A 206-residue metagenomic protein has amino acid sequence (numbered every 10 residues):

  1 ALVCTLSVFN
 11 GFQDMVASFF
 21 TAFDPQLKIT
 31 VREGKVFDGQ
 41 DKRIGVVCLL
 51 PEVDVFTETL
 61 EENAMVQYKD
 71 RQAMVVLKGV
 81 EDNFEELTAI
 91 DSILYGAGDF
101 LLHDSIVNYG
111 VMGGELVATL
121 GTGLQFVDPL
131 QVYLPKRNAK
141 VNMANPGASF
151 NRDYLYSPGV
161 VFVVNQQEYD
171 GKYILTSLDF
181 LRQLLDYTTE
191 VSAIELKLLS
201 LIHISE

Functional and structural regions predicted by a protein language model:
S7-V76, D82-A89, I93-I106: Hydrophobic, regular-secondary-structure patches
A17, M65-Q67, G98-F100, T119-G123 (+3 more regions): A generic local secondary-structure boundary/capping motif
A22-D24, D70-V75, V107, Q125-V127 (+3 more regions): Extracytoplasmic
K28-T30, T57, M74-G79, G110-G113 (+4 more regions): Soluble periplasmic/extracytoplasmic beta-strand elements of cell-envelope proteins
E85, L116-V117, L181: A generic structural signal for short hydrophobic patches within well-formed alpha-helices
M112-V127: Short, solvent-exposed hinge/capping segments at secondary-structure junctions
P135-K140, N145-S205: Mechanotransmission and gating elements of multispan inner-membrane complexes involved in transport and envelope
